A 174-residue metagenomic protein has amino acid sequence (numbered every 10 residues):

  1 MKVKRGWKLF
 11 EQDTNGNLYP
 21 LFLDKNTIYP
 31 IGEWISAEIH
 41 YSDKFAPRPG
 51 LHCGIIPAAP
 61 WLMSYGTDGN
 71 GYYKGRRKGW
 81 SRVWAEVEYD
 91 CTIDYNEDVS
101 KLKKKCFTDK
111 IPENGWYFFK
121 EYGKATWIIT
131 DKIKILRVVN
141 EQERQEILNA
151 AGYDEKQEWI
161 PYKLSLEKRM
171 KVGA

Functional and structural regions predicted by a protein language model:
M1-E38, P60, D68-A174: Active-site and NAD+-binding cores of ADP-ribose-processing enzymes
H40-D68: Extended catalytic/binding region for NAD+/ADP-ribose chemistry, centered on the ART fold
